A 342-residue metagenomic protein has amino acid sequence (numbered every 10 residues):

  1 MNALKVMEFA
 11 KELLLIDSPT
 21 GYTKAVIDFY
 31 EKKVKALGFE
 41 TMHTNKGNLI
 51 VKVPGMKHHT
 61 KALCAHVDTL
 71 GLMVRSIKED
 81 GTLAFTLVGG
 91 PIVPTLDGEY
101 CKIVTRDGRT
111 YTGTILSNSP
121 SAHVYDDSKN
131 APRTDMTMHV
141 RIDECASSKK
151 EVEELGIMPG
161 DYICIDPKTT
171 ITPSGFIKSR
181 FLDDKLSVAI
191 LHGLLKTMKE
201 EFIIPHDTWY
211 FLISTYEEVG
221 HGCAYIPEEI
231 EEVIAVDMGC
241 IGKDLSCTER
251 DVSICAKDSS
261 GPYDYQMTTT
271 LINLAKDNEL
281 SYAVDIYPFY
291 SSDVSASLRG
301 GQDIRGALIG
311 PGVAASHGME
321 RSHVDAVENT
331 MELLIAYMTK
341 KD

Functional and structural regions predicted by a protein language model:
M1-D342: N-terminal hydrophobic/helix-forming segments and targeting peptides
